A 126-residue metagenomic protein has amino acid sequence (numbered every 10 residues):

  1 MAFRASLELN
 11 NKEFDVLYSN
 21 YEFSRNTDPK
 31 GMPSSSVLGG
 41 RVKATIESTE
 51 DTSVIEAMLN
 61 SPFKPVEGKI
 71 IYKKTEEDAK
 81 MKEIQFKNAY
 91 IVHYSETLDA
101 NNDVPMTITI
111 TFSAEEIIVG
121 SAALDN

Functional and structural regions predicted by a protein language model:
M1-N126: Glycine-rich, low-complexity intrinsically disordered segments
